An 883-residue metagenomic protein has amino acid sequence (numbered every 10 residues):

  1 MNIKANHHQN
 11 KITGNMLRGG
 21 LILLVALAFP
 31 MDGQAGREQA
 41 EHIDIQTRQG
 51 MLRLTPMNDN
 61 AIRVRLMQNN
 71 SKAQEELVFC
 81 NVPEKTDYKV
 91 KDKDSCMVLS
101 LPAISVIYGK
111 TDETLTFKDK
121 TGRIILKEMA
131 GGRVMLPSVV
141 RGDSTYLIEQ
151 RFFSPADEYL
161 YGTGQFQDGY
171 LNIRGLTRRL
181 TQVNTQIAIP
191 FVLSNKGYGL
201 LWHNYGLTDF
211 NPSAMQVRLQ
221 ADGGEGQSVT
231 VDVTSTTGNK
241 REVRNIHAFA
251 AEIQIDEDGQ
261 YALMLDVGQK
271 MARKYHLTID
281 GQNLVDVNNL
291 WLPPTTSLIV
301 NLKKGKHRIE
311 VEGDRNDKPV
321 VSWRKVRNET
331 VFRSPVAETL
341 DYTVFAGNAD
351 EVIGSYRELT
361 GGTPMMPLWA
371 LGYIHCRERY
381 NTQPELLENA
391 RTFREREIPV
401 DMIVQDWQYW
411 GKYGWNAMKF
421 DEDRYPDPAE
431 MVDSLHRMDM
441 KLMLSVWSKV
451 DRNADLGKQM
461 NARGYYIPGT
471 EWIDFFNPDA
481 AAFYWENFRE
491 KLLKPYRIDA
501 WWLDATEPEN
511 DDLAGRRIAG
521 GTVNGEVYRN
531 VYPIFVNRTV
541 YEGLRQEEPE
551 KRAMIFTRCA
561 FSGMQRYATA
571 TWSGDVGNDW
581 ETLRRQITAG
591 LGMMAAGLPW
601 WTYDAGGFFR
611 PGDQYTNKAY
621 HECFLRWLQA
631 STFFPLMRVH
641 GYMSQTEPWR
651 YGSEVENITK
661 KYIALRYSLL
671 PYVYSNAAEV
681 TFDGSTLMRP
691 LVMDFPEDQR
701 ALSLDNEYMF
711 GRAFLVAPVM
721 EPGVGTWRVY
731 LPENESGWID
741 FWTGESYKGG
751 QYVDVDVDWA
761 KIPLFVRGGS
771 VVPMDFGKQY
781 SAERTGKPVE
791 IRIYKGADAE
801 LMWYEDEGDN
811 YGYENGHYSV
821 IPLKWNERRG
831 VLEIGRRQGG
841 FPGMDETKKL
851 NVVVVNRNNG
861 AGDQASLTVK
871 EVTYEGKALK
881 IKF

Functional and structural regions predicted by a protein language model:
M1-A40: Bacterial Sec-dependent N-terminal signal peptides
A40, T55-L99, R133-S138: A low-complexity, Ser/Thr/Gly/Pro-enriched, surface-exposed linker/loop concept that marks segments flanking
L54, A103, F191, F393 (+8 more regions): Conserved, mostly hydrophobic/aromatic
L54, V64-L66, L99-V106, F249-A251 (+2 more regions): Short, well-ordered beta-strand segments enriched in hydrophobic/aromatic residues
Q74-K89, H276-T296, R463-Y466, D740-W759 (+1 more regions): Solvent-exposed beta-strand/loop surfaces of large extracellular or lumenal domains
D92-M365, R377, Q383, A390-E395 (+3 more regions): Catalytic and substrate-binding clefts that recognize carbohydrates or anionic sugar/phosphate headgroups
K127, D286-V287, T296-L298, P319 (+3 more regions): Aromatic- and carboxylate-enriched substrate-binding clefts and catalytic-loop regions of carbohydrate-active enzymes
E542-A553, A560-W572, M593-Y603, R610-G835 (+1 more regions): Catalytic core of carbohydrate-active enzymes
